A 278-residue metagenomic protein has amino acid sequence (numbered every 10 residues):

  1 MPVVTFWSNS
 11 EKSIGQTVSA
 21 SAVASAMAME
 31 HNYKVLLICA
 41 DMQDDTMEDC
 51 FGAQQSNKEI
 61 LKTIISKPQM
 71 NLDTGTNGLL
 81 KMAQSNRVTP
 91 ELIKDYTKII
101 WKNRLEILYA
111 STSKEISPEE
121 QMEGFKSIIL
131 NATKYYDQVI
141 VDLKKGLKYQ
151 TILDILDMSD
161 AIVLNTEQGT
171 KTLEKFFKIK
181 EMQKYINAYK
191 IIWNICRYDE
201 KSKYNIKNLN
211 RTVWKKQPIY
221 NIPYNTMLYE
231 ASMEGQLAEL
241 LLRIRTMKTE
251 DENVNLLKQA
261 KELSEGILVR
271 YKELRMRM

Functional and structural regions predicted by a protein language model:
P2-C50, Q54, F125, A132: Walker A/P-loop phosphate-binding motif and the immediately C-terminal alpha-helix
F6-W7, I38, Y109-A110, I140-D142 (+2 more regions): Conserved beta-strand segments of the P-loop GTPase G domain that flank and frequently precede/overlap
A40-L130: P-loop/Walker-type NTP enzyme "switch/lid" segment
R104-E106, T133-V141, A161: Loop/turn-to-beta-strand initiation segments
E119-K126, F177-K201: P-loop/Walker A phosphate-binding loop and immediately adjacent motor/lid segment at beta-alpha junctions
Q150-G169: Inter-motif core of Ras-like GTPase G domains
R197-M247: Beta-strand-loop-alpha "switch" segments that mediate conformational coupling across diverse proteins
A238-M278: NTP-binding/hydrolysis catalytic cores, primarily Walker-type P-loop NTPases
